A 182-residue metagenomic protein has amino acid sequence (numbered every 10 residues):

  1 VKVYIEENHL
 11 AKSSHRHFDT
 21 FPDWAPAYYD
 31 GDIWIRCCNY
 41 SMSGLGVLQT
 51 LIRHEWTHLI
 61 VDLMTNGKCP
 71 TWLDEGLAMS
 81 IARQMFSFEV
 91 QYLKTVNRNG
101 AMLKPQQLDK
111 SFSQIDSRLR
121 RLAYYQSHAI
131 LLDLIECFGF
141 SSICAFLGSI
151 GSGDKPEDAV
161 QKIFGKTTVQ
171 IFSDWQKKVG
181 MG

Functional and structural regions predicted by a protein language model:
V1-G31: Auxiliary, metal-adjacent structural segments of Zn-dependent hydrolase domains
N8-H9, Y40, W56, Q84-F86: Solvent-exposed coil/turn segments that connect beta secondary-structure elements in extracytoplasmic/periplasmic
D19-W34, V47-L51, L63-G182: Acidic/His/Gly-enriched intrinsically disordered linker/tail segments that often contain short helix/coil "MoRF-like"
R36-C38: Beta-strand residues in well-ordered beta-sheet regions across diverse protein folds
T57, V61: Short active-site segment of divalent metal-dependent hydrolases/proteases that encodes the spacing between
